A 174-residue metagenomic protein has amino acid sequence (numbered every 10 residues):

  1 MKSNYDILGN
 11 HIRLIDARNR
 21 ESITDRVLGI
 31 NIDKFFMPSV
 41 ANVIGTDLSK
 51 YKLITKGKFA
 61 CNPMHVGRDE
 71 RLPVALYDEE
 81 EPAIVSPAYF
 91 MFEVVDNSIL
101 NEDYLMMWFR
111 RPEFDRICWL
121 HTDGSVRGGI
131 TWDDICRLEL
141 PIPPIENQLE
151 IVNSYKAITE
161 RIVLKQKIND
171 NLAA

Functional and structural regions predicted by a protein language model:
M1-N19, R137, P141-A174: Non-catalytic DNA-recognition/assembly elements of restriction-modification systems
N4-N62: Sequence-specific dsDNA recognition surfaces
H11, N101-C136: Short, positively charged
D33-N42, E79-P82, Y89-F90, N97 (+2 more regions): Short capping/connector residues at structural and topological boundaries
K56, A60-P112, R127: A short beta-sheet element
V74-Y77, L120-H121, N153-Y155, I168: "Short basic amphipathic alpha-helical interaction patches in structured regions
P82-A88, D123-V152, K156: A short glycine-rich beta-alpha junction/loop motif
